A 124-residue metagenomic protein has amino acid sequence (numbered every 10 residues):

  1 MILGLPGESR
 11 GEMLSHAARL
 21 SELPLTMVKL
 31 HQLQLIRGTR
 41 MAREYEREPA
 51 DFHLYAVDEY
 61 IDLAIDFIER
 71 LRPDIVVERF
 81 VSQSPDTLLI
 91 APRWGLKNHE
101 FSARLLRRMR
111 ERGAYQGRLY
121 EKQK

Functional and structural regions predicted by a protein language model:
M1, M27-K29: Short hydrophobic alpha-helical runs that function as membrane-insertion/retention elements
M1-I2, E46: Short linear capping/connector segments at secondary-structure termini
I2-G7, L35-R37: Conserved radical SAM core fold
L5-E22, T87: Catalytic cores of alpha/beta
M27, Q34-K124: Auxiliary Fe-S-binding modules of radical SAM enzymes
